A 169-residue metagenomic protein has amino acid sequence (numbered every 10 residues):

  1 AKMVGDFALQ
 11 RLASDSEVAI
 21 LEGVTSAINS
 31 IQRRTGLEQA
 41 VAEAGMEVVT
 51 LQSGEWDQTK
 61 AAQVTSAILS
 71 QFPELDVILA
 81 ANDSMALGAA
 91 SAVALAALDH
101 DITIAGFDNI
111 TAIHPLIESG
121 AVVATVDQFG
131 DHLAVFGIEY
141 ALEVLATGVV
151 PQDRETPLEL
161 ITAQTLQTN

Functional and structural regions predicted by a protein language model:
A1-V18, K60-A62, N109-I113, Q128-A146: Hydrophobic alpha-helical segments within soluble ligand-binding/sensing domains
M3-V4, I28-E47, K60, V64 (+3 more regions): Short, solvent-exposed amphipathic alpha-helices that sit in or adjacent to ligand/effector-binding or catalytic
D6-S14, E38, A42, S66-E74 (+5 more regions): Sec-exported extracytoplasmic/periplasmic mature domains
E17, D101-T103, A124: Proline-centered loop/turn at the N-terminus of a beta-strand
L21, T25, N29, Q39-V41 (+1 more regions): Hinge/cleft segment of the Venus flytrap/periplasmic-binding protein
L21-Q32, L51, V77-D83, G130: Extracytoplasmic "Venus flytrap"
L37, V49-T50, G54-P115: Hydrophobic alpha-helical
V49-Q52, A124, E159: Structural signal for short hydrophobic segments within the conserved structured cores of catalytic domains across
